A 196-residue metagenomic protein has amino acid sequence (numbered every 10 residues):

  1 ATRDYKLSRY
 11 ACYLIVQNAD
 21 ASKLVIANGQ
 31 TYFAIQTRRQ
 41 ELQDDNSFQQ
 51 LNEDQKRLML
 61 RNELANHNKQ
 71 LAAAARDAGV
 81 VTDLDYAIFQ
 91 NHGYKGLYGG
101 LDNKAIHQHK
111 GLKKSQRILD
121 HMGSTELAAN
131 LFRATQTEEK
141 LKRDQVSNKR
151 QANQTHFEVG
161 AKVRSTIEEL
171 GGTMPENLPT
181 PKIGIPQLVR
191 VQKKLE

Functional and structural regions predicted by a protein language model:
R3-E196: Positively charged, phosphate-engaging catalytic surfaces used for nucleic-acid and nucleotide handling
